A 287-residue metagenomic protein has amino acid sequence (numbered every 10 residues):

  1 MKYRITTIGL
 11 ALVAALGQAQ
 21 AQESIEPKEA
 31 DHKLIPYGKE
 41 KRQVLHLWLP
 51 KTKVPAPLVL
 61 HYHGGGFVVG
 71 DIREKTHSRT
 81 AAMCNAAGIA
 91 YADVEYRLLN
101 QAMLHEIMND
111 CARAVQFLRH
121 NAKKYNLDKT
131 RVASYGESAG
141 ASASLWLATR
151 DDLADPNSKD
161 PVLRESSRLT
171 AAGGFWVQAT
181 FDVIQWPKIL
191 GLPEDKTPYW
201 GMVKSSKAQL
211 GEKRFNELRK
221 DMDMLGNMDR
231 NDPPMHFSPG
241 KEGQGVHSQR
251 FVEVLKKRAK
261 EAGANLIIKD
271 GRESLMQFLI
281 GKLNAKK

Functional and structural regions predicted by a protein language model:
Q22-K53: N-terminal cap/lid segment of alpha/beta-hydrolase-fold proteins
S24-P27, E40, V183-N227: Mobile cap/lid helix-loop segments that gate and shape the active-site cleft of serine hydrolases
P36, D71-T76, T80, A92-K129: Catalytic nucleophile-loop/oxyanion-hole region of alpha/beta-hydrolase and closely related hydrolase-like folds
L45-P55, Y125, L225-D229: Short beta-strand-to-loop junctions in surface cap/lid or active-site-entrance loops
H46-W48, M235-K287: C-terminal catalytic histidine-bearing segment of alpha/beta-hydrolase fold enzymes
P55-G66: Short beta-strand element of the alpha/beta-hydrolase
Q116-K188: Primarily recognizes the serine-hydrolase "nucleophile elbow" in alpha/beta-hydrolase and SGNH/GDSL folds
S158-W186, L210-V246: The feature captures the conserved acid-bearing segment of alpha/beta-hydrolase catalytic domains
